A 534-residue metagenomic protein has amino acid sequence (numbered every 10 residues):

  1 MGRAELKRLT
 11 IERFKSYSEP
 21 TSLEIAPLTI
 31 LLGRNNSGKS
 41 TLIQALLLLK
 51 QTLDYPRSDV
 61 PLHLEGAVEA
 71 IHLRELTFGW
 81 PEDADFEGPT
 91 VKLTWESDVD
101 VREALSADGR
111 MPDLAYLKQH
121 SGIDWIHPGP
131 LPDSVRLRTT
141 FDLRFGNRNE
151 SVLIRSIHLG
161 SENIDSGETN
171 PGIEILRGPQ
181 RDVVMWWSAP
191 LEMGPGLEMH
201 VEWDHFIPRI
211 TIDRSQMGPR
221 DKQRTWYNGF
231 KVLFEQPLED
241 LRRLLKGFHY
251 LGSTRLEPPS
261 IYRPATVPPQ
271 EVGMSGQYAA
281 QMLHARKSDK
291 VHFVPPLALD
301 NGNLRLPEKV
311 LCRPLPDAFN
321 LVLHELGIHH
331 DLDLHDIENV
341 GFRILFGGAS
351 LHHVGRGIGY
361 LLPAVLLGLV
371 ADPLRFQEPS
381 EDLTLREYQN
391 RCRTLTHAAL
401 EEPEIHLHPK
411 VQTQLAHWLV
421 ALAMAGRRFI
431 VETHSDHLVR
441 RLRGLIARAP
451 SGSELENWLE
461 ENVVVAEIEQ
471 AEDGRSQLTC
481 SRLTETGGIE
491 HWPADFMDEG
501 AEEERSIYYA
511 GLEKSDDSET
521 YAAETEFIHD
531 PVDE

Functional and structural regions predicted by a protein language model:
M1-D83, G88-W95, V310-S515, E519-E534: Switch/communication elements of ASCE P-loop NTPase nucleotide-binding domains
M1-P259, I446-N457, Y509-A510, D516-E534: P-loop NTPase switch/coupling surface
E19, L23-A26, D108-R110, I261-G276 (+1 more regions): Short, polar loop/linker segments at the starts of domains and inter-domain junctions
Q44, Q51, Q119, Q180 (+11 more regions): Residue-identity detector for glutamine
Y116-P128, G194, V272-K287, W492-D495: Short, cationic low-complexity segments
K222-H353, L366, V370-R393, H529-D530: Extended helical coiled-coil dimerization/tether regions that scaffold and oligomerize large DNA-maintenance assemblies
